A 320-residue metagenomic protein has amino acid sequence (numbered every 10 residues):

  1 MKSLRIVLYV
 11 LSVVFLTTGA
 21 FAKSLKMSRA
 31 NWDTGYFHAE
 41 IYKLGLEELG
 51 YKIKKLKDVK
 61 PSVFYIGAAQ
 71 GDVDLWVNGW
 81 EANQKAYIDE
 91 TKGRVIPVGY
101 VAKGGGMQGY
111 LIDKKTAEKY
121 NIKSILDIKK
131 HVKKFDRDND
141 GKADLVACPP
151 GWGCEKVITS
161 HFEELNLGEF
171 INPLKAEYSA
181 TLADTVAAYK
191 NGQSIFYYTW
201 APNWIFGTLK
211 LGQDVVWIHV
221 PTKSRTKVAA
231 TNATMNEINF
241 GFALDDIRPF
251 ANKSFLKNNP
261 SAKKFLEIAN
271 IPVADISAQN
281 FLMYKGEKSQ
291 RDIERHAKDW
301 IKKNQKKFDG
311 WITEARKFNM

Functional and structural regions predicted by a protein language model:
K23-T34, Y51-L56, K142-V146, L266: Short, well-ordered beta-strand elements
W32-D33, Y51-I66, P173-D184: Short helix-initiation/N-cap motifs at beta->coil->alpha
D33-K52, S160-F162: Short, polar/charged alpha-helical segment
G67, V73-V77, P149-S224: Ligand-binding pocket segment of bilobal, Venus flytrap-like solute-binding proteins
A86-G99, G192, F206-N236: Ligand-binding "clamshell"
I96-A147: A conserved helix-loop-strand patch within extracytoplasmic ligand-binding domains of the periplasmic binding
Q108-E118, T231-N232, D246-N258, L282: A bilobed periplasmic-binding-protein/Venus flytrap-type ligand-binding module shared by bacterial periplasmic
F242, F255-L256, K263-M320: C-terminal functional modules
